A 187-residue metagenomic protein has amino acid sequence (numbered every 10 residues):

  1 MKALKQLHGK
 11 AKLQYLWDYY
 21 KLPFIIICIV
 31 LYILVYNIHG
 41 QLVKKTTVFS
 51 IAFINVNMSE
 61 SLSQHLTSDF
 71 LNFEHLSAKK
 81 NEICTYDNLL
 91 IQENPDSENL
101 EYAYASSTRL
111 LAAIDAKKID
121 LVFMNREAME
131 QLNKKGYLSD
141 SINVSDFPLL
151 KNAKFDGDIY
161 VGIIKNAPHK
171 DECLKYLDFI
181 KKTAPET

Functional and structural regions predicted by a protein language model:
M1-Y15: N-terminal Lys/Arg-rich, disordered targeting/topogenic segments
Y19-H39: Hydrophobic membrane-insertion alpha-helices, especially the h-region of bacterial N-terminal signal peptides
I38-T47: Aromatic-capped interface at the extracytoplasmic side of an N-terminal signal-anchor transmembrane helix
T47-N57, I83-Y86: Short, well-ordered beta-strand elements
H65-I119: Extracytoplasmic/periplasmic/luminal assembly and interaction segments in envelope/secretory/respiratory proteins
N99-F147: Extracytoplasmic "Venus flytrap"/periplasmic binding protein-like
F155-H169: A bilobed periplasmic-binding-protein/Venus flytrap-type ligand-binding module shared by bacterial periplasmic
N166-T187: Extracellular/periplasmic juxtamembrane helices and adjacent flexible linkers that interface with membrane partners
